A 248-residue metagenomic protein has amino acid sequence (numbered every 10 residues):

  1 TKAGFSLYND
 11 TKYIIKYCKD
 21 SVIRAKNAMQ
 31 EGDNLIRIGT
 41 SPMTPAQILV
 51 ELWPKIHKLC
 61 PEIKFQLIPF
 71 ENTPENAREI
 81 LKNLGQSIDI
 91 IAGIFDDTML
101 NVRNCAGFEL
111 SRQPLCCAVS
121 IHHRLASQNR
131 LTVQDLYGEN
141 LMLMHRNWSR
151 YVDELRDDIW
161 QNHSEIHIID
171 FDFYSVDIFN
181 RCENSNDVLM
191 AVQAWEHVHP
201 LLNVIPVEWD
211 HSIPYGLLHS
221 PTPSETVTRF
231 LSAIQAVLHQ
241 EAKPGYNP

Functional and structural regions predicted by a protein language model:
A3, L7-D10, I48, L52 (+3 more regions): Short amphipathic alpha-helical coupling segments at ligand-binding clamshell hinges and other catalytic/signaling
F5, I15-G39, H57-K58, N101-G107 (+1 more regions): Short helix-loop hinge/linker segments at domain boundaries
N34-M99: Central regulatory/effector-binding core of bacterial HTH transcription factors
I48, E139-H163: Secondary-structure junction motif
I63-P74, M144, H163-S175: Short beta-strand-to-loop elements that line the ligand-binding cleft of bilobed periplasmic-binding protein-like
E71-Q134, G138, A194-E196: Acidic, Gly/Pro-rich loop/turn segments at junctions of secondary structure
N101-F108, Q113, I166-H167, V176-E225: Beta-alpha-beta core module
Q134-Y137, P214-N247: Extended ligand-binding regions for polar small-molecule ligands
